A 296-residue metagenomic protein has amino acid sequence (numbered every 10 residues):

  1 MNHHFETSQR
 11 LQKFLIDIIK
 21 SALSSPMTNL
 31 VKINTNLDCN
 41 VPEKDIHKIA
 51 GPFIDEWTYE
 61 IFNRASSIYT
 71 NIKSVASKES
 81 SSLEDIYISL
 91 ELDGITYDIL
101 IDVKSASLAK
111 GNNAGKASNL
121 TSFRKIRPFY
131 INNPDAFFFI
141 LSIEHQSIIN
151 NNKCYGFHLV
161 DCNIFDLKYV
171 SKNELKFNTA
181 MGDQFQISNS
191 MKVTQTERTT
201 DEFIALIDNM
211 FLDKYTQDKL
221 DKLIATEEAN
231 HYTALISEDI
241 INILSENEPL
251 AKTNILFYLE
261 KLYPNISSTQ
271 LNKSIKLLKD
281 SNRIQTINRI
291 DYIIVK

Functional and structural regions predicted by a protein language model:
M1-S82, L90-I99, S105-D239, F257-Y258 (+1 more regions): Nucleic-acid endonuclease domains
L244-E248, L262: Short helix-capping/hinge SLiMs at alpha-helix to coil transitions
P249-L259: Short acidic, hydrophobic short linear motifs in intrinsically disordered regions
N272-K296: Charged low-complexity interaction tracts in eukaryotic proteins
